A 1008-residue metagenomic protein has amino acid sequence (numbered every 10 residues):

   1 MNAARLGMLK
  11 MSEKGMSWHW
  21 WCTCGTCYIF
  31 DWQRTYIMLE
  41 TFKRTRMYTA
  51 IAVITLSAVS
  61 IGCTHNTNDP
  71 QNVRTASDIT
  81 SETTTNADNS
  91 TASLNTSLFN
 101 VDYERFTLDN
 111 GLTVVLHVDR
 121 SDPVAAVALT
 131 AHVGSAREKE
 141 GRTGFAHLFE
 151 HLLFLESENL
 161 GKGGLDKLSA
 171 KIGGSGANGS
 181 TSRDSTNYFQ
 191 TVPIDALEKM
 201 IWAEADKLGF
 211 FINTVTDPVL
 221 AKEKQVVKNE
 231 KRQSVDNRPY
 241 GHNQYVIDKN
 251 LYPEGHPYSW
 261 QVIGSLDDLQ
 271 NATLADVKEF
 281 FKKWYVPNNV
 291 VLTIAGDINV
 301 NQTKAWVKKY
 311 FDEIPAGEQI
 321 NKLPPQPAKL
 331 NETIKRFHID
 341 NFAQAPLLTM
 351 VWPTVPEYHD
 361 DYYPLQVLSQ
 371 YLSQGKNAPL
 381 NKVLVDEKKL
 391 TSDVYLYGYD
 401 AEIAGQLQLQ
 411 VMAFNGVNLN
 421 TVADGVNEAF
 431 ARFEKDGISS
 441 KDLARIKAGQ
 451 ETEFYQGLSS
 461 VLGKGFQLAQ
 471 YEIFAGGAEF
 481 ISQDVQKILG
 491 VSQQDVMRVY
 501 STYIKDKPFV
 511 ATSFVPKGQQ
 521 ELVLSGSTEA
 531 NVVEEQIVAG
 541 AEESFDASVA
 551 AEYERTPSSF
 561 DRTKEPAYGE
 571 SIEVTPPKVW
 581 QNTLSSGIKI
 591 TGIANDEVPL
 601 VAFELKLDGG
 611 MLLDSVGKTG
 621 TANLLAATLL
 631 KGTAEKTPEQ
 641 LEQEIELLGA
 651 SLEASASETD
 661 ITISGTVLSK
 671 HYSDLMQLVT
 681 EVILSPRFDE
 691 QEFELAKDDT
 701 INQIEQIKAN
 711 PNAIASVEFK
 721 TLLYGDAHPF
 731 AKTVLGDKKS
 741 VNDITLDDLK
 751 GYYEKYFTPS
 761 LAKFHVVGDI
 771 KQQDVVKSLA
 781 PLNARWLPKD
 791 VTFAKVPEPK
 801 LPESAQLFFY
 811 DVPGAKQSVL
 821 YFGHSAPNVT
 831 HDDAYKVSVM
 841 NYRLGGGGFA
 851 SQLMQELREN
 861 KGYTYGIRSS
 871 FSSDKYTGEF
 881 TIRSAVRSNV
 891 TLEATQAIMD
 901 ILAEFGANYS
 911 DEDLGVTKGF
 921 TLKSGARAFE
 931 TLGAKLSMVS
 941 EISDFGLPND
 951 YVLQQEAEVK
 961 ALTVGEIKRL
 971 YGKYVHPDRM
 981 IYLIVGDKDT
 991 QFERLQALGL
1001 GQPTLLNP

Functional and structural regions predicted by a protein language model:
M1, M8-M11, M16: Methionine residue identity
M16, L39-A50: Bacterial N-terminal signal peptides that target proteins for export
W18-W21, W32: Tryptophan (W) side chains
C27-I37: Short, Lys/Arg-enriched N-terminal segments with co-localized hydrophobic residues within the first ~10-30 amino acids
V59-G62: C-terminal motif of bacterial Sec signal peptides marking the signal peptidase cleavage site
T64-V115, N299-D340, N381-K382, S482-L607 (+6 more regions): Proteolytic maturation boundary segments
A87-E104, K249-V290, E318, K322-P327 (+12 more regions): Histidine-acidic residue clusters that define the catalytic metal-binding segment of zinc metallopeptidase domains
H117, D122-E138, G144-L148, G163-F210 (+18 more regions): M16 family metallopeptidases and their MPP-like homologs
